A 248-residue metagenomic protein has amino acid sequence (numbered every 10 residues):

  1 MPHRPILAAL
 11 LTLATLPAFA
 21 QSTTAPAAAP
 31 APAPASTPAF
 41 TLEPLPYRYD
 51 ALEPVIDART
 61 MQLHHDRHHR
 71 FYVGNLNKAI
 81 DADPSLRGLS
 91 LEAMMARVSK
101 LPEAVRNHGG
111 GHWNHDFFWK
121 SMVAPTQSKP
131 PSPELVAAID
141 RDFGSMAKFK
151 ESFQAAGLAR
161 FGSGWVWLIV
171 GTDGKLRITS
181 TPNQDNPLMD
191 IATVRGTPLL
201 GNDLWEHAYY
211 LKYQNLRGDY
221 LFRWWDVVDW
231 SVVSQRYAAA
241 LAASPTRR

Functional and structural regions predicted by a protein language model:
M1-L7: Bacterial N-terminal signal peptides that target proteins for export
A8-A18: Bacterial N-terminal signal peptides
Q21-R248: Feature for soluble, non-membrane regions of globular proteins
